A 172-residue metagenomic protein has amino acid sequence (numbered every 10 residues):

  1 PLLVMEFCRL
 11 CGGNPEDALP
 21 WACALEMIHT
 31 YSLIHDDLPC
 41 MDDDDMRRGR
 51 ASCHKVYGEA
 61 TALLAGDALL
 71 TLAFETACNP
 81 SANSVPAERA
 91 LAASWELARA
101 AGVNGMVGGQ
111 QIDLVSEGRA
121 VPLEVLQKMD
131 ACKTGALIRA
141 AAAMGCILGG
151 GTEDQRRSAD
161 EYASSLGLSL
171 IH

Functional and structural regions predicted by a protein language model:
P1-I171: Mg2+-dependent prenyl diphosphate-binding active-site environment of isoprenoid biosynthetic enzymes
